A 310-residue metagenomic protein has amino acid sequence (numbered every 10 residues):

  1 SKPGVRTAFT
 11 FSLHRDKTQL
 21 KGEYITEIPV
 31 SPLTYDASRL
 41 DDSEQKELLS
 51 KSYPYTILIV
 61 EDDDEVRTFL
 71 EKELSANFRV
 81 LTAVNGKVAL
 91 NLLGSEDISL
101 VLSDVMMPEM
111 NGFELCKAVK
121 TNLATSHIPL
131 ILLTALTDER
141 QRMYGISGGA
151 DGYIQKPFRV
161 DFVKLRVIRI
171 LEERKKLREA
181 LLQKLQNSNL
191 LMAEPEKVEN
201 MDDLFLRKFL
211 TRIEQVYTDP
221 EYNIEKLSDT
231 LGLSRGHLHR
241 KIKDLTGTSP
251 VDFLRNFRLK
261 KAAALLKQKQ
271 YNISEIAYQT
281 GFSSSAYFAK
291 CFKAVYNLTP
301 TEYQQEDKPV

Functional and structural regions predicted by a protein language model:
S1-L40, K175-A180, V310: C-terminal end segment of the histidine kinase catalytic
T82-L100: Acidic, metal-coordinating helix/loop segments flanking the phosphotransfer/catalytic sites of two-component signaling
M107: Receiver (REC) domain active-site loop signature in two-component systems and cognate sites in sensor histidine kinases
F158-V167, E179: C-terminal output helix
I224-F253, Q279-E302: Basic/polar phosphate-binding segments, predominantly the helix-turn-helix DNA-binding elements of transcriptional
D244-S283, Q305-V310: Terminal helix-turn-helix DNA-binding modules in bacterial transcription factors
